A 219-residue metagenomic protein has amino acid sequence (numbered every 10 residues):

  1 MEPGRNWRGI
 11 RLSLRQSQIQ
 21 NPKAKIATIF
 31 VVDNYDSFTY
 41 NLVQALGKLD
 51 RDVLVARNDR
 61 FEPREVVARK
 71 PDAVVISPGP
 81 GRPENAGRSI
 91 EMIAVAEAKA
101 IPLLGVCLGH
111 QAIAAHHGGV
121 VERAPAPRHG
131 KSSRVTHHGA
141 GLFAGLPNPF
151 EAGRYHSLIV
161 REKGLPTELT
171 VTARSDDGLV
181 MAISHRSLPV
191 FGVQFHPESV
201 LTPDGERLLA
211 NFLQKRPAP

Functional and structural regions predicted by a protein language model:
M1-P3, G9, S13-I26, T136: Short, basic, low-complexity termini and linkers enriched in Ser/Thr/Gly/Pro that act as targeting/leader peptides
A27, G47, A68-G145, L209-N211: Cysteine-nucleophile active-site neighborhood
T28, D52, D72, P102-L104 (+2 more regions): Structural signature of beta-strand start/N-cap positions in the alpha/beta core of ABC transporter nucleotide-binding
F30-L49: Short, charged N-terminal beta->alpha structural module
L49, V55, E62, V75-I76 (+2 more regions): A generic "structured core" feature
L54-R60, S133-H137, A152-Y155, A173-D176: Short gly/ser/thr-rich secondary-structure transition/capping motifs
G141-S187: Catalytic beta-strand/loop cores that center a nucleophilic Ser/Cys/Thr and support acyl-enzyme chemistry
V200-P219: Acyltransferase
